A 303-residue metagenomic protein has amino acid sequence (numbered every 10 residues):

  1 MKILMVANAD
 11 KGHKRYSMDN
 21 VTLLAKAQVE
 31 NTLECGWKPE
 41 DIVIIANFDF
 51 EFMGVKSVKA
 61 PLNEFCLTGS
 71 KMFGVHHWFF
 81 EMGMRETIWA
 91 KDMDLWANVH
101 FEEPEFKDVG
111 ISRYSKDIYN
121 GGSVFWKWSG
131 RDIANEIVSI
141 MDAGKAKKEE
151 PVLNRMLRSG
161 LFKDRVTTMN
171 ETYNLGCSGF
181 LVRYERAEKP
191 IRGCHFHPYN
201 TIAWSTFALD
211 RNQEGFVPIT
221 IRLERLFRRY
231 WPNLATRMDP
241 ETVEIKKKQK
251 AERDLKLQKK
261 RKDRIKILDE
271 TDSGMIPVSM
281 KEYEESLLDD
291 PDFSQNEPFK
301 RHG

Functional and structural regions predicted by a protein language model:
M1-L67, F80-R85, D272-P277, E284 (+2 more regions): N-terminal anchoring/stem segment of glycosyltransferases
H13, E51-G54, A97-H100, I118-G121 (+3 more regions): Short catalytic/ligand-binding loop motif for oxyanion handling, primarily in non-cytosolic enzymes, centered on
L23-K26, G69, F73, K147-R155: A structural signal for well-ordered alpha-helical segments within the folded catalytic domains of diverse enzymes
V43-A46, W89-D92, G110-I111, R165-N170: A structural signal for short, well-ordered beta-strand segments and their strand-loop junctions that often border
F48, W78, K127-R131, Y199: Short loop segments at secondary-structure junctions
S57-G121, W126-W128: GT-A fold catalytic core of metal-dependent nucleotide-sugar glycosyltransferases, centered on the diacidic
D132-K260: Catalytic core and acceptor-binding pocket of nucleotide-sugar-dependent glycosyltransferases
W231-G303: Non-catalytic N-terminal targeting/anchoring module and adjacent flexible stem/linker that precedes the structured
